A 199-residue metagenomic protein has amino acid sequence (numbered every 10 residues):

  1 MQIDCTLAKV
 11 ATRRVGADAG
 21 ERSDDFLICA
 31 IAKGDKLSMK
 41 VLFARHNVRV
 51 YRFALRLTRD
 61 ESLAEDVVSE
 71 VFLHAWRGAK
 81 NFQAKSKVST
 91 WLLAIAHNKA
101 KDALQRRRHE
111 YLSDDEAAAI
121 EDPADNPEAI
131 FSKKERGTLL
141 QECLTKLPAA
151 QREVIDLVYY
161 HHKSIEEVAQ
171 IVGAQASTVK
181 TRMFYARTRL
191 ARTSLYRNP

Functional and structural regions predicted by a protein language model:
M1-C29, K33, V41, R45 (+4 more regions): Intrinsic, short, N-terminal disordered tails of RNA polymerase sigma-factor systems
L27, F43-A44, Y51, E61-G78: Conserved RNAP core-binding helix
A32-K33, R59, E70-K87, R106-R107 (+1 more regions): Sigma70-family region 2
R52, D66-L73, S86-N98: Structural recognition of an alpha-helix C-terminal capping motif at a helix-to-coil junction
L63, T178, Y185: Residues in the helix-turn-helix
V68, M183, L190, S194: DNA major-groove recognition helix of helix-turn-helix
K80-A84, A94-D114, K133, Y185: Arg/Lys-rich amphipathic alpha helix in sigma70-family domain 2
V154-V158: A short pre-motif secondary-structure segment
